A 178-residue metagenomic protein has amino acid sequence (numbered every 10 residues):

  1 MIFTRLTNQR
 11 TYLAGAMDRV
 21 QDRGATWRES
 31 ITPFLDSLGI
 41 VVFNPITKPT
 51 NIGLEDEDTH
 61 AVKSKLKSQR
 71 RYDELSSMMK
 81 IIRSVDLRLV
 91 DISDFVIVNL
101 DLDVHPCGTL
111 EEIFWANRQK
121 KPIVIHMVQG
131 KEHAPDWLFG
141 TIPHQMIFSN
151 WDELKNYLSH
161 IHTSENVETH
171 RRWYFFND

Functional and structural regions predicted by a protein language model:
M1-D178: Conserved catalytic or regulatory cores that recognize and/or transform ribose-phosphate-containing ligands
